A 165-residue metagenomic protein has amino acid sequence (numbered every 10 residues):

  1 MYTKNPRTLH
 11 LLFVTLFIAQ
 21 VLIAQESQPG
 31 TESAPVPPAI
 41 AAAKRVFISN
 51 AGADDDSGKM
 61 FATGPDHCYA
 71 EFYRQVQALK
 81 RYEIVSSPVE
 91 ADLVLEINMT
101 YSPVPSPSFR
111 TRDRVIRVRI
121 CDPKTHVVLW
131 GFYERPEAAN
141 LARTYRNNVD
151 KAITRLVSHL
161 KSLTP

Functional and structural regions predicted by a protein language model:
M1-R7: N-terminal secretory signal peptides that target proteins for export/translocation
Y2, L22-Q25: Helix-enriched interaction subdomains in cytosolic or periplasmic regions, typified by TIR/SEFIR signaling/NADase cores
H10-V21: Bacterial N-terminal signal peptides
V14-L16, V36-P38, R74, V85 (+1 more regions): Generic marker of residues within folded, mature protein domains
Q25-V46, F72, C121-P165: C-terminal/domain-edge helix-coil "capping" segments
E26-Q28, A51-D54, K59-H67, S102-R112 (+1 more regions): Glycine- and small hydrophobic-rich membrane-insertion segments that are intrinsically disordered in solution
E26-S27, A78-E83, V89-R143: Surface-exposed short loop/turn segments
A41-E96, V127: N-terminal segment of the mature soluble domain
